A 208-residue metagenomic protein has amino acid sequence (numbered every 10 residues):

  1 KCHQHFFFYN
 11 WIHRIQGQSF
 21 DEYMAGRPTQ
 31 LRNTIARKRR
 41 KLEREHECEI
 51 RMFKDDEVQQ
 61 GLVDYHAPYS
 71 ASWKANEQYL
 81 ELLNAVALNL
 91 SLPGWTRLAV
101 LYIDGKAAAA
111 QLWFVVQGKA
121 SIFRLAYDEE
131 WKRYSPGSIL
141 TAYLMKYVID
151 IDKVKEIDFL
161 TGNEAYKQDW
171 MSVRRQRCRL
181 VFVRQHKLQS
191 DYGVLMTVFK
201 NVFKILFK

Functional and structural regions predicted by a protein language model:
K1-E22, G26, D152-K208: Active-site/acyl-donor-binding loops of N-acyltransferases
K1-R133: A conserved beta-strand-loop-helix scaffold within acyl/acetyltransferase catalytic domains
R39, M145, E164: Short glycine-/small-residue-rich flexible loop motifs, especially phosphate/cofactor-binding loops
L88, Y143-D150: Short glycine/serine- and small hydrophobic-enriched flexible loop segments
S91-P93, K106, F114-V116, I149-D152 (+2 more regions): A structural signal for short secondary-structure junctions
R133-K146: Conserved acetyl-CoA-binding loop-helix of GNAT-fold acetyltransferases
